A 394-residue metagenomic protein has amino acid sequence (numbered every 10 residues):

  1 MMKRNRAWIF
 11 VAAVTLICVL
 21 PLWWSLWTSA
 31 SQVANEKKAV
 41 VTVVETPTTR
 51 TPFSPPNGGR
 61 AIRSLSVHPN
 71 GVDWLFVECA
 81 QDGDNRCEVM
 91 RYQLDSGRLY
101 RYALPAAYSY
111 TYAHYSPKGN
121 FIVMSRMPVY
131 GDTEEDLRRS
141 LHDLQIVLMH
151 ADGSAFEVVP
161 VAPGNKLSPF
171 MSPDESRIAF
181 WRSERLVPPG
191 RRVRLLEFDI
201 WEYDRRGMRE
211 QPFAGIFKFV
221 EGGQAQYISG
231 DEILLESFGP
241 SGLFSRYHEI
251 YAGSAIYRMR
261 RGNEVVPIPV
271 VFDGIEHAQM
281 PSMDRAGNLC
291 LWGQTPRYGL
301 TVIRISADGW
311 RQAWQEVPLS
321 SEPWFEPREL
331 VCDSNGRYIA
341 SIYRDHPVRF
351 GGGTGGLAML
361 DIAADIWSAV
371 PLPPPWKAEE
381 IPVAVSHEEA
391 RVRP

Functional and structural regions predicted by a protein language model:
M1-L16: N-terminal Sec-pathway targeting helices
I17-P21: Alpha-helical transmembrane segments
W23-P394: Sequence signature of WD/YWTD-type beta-propeller architectures
